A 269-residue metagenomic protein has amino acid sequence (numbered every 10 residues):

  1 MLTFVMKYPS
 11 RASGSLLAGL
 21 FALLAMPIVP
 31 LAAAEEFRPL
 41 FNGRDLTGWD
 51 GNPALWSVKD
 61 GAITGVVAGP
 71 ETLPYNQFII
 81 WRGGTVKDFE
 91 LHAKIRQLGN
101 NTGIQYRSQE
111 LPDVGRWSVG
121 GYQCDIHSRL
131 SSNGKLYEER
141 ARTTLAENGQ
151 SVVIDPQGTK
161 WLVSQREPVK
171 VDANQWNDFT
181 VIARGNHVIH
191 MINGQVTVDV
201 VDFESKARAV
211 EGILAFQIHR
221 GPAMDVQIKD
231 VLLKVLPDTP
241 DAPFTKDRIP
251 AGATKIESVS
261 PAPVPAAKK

Functional and structural regions predicted by a protein language model:
M1-G14: N-terminal secretory signal peptides that target proteins for export/translocation
L2, A25-P27, I63: Intrinsically disordered/low-complexity terminal segments and short unstructured peptides
T3, L31-A32: Glycine-centered signal
K7, A25-I28, T72: Selective for proline/serine-rich intrinsically disordered segments in cytosolic/nuclear regulatory regions
A12-L17, C124: Short N-terminal leader segment in a subset of presequences, especially plant chloroplast and some mitochondrial
S15-V29: Bacterial N-terminal signal peptides
A32-K269: Carbohydrate-interacting regions of secretory-pathway proteins
